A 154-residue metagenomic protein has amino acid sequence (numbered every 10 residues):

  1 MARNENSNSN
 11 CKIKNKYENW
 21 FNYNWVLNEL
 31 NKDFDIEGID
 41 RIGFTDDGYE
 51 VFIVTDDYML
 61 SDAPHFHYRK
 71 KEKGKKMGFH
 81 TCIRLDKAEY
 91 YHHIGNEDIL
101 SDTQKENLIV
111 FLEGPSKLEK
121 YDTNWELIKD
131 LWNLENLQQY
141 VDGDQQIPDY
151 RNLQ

Functional and structural regions predicted by a protein language model:
M1-Q154: Metal-centered catalytic cores of metalloenzymes
